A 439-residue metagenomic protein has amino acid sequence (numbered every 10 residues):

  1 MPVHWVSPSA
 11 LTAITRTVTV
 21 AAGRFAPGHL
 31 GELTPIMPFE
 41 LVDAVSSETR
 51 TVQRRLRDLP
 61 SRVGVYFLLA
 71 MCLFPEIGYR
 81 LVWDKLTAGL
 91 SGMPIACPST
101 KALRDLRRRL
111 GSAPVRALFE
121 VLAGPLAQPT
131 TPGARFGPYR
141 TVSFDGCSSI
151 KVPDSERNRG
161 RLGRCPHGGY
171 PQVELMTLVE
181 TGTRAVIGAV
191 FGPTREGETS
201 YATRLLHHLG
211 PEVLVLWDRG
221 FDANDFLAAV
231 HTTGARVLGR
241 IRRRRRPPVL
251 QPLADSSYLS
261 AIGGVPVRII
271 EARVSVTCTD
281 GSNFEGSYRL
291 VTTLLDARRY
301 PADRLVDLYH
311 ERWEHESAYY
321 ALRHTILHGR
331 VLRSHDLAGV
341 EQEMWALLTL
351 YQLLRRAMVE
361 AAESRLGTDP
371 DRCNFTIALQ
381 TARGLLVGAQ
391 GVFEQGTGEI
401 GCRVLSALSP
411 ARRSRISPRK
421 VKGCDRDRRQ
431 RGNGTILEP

Functional and structural regions predicted by a protein language model:
M1-L81, M93, R107-L110, A117-L118 (+3 more regions): Single, function-defining residue in the core of a domain
V82-L86: Short alpha-helical "recognition helix" segments of helix-turn-helix
A88-D105: Short, basic interhelical loop/turn and adjoining N-cap of the next helix at nucleic-acid- or acidic-partner-contacting
S99, S143-F144: Noncatalytic, basic helical substrate-engagement surface that gates or grips nucleic-acid strands
R104-P129: Short, basic alpha-helical nucleic acid-contact segments in DNA-binding proteins and DNA transaction factors
A127-R135, K151: Long amphipathic N-terminal alpha/beta scaffold segment
